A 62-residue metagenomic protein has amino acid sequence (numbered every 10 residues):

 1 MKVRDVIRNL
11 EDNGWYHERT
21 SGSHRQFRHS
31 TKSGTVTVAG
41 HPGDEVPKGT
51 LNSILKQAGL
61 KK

Functional and structural regions predicted by a protein language model:
R4, R8, N13, R28-K62: C-terminal structural segments of small proteins and small subunits
G14-R19: Short secondary-structure junctions
R25: Positions that flank functional sites
